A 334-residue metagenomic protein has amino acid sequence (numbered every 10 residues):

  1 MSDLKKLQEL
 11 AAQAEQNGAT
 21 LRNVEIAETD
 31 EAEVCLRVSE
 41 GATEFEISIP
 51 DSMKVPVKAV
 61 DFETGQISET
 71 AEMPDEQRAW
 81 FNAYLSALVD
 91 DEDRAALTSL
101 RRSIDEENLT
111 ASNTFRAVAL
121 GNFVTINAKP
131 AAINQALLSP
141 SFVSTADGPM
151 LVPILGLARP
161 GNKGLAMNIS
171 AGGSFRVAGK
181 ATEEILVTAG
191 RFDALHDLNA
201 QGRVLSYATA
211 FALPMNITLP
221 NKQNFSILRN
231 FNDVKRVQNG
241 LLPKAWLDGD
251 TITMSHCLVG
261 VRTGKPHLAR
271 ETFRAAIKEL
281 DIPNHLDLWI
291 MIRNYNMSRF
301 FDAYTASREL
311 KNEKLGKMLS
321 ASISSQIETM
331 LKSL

Functional and structural regions predicted by a protein language model:
S2-E31, L36, F81-R191: Catalytic core of the SET domain in histone-lysine N-methyltransferases, recognizing conserved active-site
S2-E40, L195-D197, G202-L334: Charged low-complexity "KEKE/polyampholyte" interaction tracts
K5, E15-R78: General structural concept
D51-M53, A189-L195: Short, charged beta-turn/beta-strand-edge "cap" motif at the junction between a beta-strand and an adjacent loop
K54, A59-L100, R293-N296, F300: A composition/biophysics-driven feature that prefers long, compositionally simple stretches
V57-R78, G148, I185, A200-L213: A signal for specific C-terminal beta-sheet/loop modules enriched in small/flexible residues with GP/PG/PP motifs
